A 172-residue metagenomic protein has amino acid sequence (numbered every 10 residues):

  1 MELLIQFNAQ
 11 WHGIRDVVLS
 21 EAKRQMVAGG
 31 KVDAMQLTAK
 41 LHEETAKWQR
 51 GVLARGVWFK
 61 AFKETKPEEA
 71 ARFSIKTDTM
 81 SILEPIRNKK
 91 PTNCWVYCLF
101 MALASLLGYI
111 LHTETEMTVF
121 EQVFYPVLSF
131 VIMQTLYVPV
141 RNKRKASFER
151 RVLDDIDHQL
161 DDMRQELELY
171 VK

Functional and structural regions predicted by a protein language model:
M1-W58: N-terminal, intrinsically disordered, low-complexity segments that immediately precede the first transmembrane helix
L4, T65, K76, A146 (+1 more regions): Amphipathic alpha-helical coiled-coil segments with heptad-repeat character
V18-E21, E44, I75-D78, I82 (+1 more regions): Generic non-transmembrane alpha-helical segments
A22-M26, F62, V152, I156: Leucine-/aliphatic-rich long alpha-helical segments
W48-W95: Membrane-proximal, non-transmembrane alpha-helical segments
E84-D155: Transmembrane alpha-helical hairpins and terminal membrane-anchor modules
R144-K172: Cytosolic juxtamembrane segments of membrane proteins
